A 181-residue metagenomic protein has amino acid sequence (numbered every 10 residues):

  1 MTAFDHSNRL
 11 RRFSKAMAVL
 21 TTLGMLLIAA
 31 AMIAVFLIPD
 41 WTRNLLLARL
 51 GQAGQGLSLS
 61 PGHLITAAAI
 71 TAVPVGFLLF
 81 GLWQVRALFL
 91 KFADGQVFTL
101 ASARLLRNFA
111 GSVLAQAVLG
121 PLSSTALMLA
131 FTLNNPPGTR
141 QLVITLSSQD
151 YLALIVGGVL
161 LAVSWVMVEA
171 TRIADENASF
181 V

Functional and structural regions predicted by a protein language model:
M1-L10: Short, Lys/Arg-rich, polar N-terminal cytosolic tail immediately upstream of the first transmembrane signal-anchor
H6-S7, L82-L105, D175-V181: Cytoplasmic juxtamembrane regions at transmembrane-helix boundaries
V19-F36, R107-S124: Hydrophobic alpha-helical membrane-insertion segments
A29-R43, L79-V85, F92, L122-T132: Transmembrane helix-loop junctions and nearby membrane-interface residues
W41-S60: Perimembrane loop-to-helix junctions flanking transmembrane segments
G54-V75: Interfacial helix-start motif at the membrane-water boundary
A68-L90, G158-R172: Transmembrane alpha-helical segments in integral membrane proteins
Q116-V181: Alpha-helical transmembrane segments of multi-pass integral membrane proteins, characterized by long hydrophobic
